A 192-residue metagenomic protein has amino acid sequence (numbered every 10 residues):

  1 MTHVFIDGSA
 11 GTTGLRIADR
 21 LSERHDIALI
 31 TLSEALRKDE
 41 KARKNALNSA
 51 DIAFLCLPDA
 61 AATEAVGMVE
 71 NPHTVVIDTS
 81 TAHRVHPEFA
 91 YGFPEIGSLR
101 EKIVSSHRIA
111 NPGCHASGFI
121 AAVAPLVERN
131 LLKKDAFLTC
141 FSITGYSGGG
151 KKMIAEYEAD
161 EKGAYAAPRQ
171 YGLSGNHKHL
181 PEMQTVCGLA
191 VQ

Functional and structural regions predicted by a protein language model:
M1-Y171, G188: N-terminal Rossmann-like NAD(P) cofactor-binding subdomain of oxidoreductases, focused on the glycine-rich
G172-Q192: Oxyanion-binding "anion nests"
